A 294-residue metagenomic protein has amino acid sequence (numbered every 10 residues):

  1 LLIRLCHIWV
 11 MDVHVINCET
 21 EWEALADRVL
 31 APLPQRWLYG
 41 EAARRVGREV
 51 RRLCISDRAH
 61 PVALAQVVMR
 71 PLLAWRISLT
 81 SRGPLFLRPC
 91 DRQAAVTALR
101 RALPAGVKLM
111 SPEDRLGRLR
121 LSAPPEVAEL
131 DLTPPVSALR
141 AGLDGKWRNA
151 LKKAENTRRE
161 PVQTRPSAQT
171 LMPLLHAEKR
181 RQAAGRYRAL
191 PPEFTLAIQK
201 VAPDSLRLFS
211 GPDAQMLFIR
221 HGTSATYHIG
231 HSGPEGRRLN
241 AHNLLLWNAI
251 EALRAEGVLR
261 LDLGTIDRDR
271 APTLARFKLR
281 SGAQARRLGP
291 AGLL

Functional and structural regions predicted by a protein language model:
D12-D57, A65-L73, D114-A123, L139-R238: A conserved beta-strand-loop-helix scaffold within acyl/acetyltransferase catalytic domains
H14-E19, A42, M69-L72, E113-A138 (+1 more regions): Active-site/acyl-donor-binding loops of N-acyltransferases
R48-V50, P104-V107, G236, A255-V258: Short, high-confidence coil segments that cap the C-terminus of an alpha-helix and link into the following beta-strand
S81-D91, T133-P135, G230-L239, D267: A short, internal acetyl-CoA/4′-phosphopantetheine-binding micro-motif in the GNAT/acyltransferase core
C90-E129: Non-catalytic accessory segments adjacent to catalytic cores
V96-A98, T195, V201-L294: Aromatic (often tryptophan-rich) hydrophobic motifs at membrane interfaces
